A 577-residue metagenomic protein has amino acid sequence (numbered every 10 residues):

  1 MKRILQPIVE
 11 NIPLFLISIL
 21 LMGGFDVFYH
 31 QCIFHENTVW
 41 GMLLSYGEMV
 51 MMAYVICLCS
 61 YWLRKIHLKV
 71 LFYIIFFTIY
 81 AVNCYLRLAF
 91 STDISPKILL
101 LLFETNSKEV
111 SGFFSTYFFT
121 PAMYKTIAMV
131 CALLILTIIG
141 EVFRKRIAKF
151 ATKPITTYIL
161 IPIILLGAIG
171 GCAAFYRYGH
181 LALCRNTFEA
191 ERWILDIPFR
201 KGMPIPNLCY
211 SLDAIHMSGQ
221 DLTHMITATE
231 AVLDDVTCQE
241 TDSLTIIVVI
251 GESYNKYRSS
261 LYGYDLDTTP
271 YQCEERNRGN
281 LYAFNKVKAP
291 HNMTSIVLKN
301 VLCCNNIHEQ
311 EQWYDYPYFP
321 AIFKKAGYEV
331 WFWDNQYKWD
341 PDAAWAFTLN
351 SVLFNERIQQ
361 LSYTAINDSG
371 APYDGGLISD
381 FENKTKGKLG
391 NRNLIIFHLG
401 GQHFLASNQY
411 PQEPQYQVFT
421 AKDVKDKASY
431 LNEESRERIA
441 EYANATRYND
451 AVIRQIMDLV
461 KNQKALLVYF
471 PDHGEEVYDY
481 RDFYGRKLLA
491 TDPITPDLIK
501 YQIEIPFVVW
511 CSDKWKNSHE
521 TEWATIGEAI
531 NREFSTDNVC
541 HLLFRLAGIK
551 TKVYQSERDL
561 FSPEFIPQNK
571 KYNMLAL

Functional and structural regions predicted by a protein language model:
M1-I194: Transmembrane and membrane-interface helices of multi-pass, inner-membrane envelope-modifying transferases
C57, L233, S379-E382, D423-Y469 (+2 more regions): A long, amphipathic alpha-helix that forms part of the scaffold/cap immediately adjacent to metal-dependent active
A168, C172-D426, E504, S535-I566: Active-site-proximal alpha/beta segments of enzymes that process anionic O-linked groups
I247, A445-L488, C540, F544: Metal-dependent active-site segment of extracytoplasmic phospho-/sulfohydrolases and closely related
G263-D267, F470-H519: Histidine-centered active-site microenvironments of extracellular/periplasmic hydrolases and transferases
Q310-P317, R436-R447, D492-I505, K516-L543 (+1 more regions): A short beta-strand-to-alpha-helix junction
F332-D334, L394-G401, A443-T446, L466-P471 (+1 more regions): Short beta-strand segments
E476-D479, G485, G548-L577: C-terminal cap/loop subdomain of S1 sulfatases and analogous C-terminal strand-loop tails that border
